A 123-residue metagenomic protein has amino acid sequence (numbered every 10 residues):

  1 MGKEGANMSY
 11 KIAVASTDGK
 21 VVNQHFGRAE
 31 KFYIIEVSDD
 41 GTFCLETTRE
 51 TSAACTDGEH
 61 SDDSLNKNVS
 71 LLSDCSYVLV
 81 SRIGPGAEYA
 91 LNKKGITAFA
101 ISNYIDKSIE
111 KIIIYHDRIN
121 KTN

Functional and structural regions predicted by a protein language model:
M1-K67, D74, I101-N123: Non-catalytic interface/targeting segments
S61-T97: Mid-chain, well-packed structural core segment of small domains
